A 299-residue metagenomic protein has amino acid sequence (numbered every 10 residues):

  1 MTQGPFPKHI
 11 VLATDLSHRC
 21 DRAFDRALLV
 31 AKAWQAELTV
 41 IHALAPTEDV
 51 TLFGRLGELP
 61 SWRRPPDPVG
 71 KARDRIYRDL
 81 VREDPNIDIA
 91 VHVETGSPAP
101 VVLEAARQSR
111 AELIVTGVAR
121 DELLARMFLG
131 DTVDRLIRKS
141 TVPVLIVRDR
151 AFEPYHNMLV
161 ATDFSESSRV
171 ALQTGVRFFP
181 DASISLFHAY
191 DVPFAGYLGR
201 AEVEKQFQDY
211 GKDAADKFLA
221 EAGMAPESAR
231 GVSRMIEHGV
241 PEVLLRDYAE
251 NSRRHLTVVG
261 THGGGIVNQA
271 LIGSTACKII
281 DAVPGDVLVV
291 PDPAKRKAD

Functional and structural regions predicted by a protein language model:
M1-F6, R19, R26, A45-E48 (+7 more regions): Structural beta-alpha unit
T2-P60, N157-K205, M224-E227, G231: Small/aliphatic-rich secondary-structure junction motif
T39-I41, A90-E94, L145, S185-F187 (+2 more regions): General small-molecule cofactor/ligand-binding pocket signal
V50-L52, M127-F128, A171, G196-R200 (+2 more regions): Short, well-ordered secondary-structure micro-motifs
L59-A72, V203-A214: A short acidic, glycine-rich active-site loop that binds or catalyzes chemistry on phosphate/adenosine moieties
L113-R135, P154-Y155, L256-A282, R296-K297: Glycine-rich, Arg-bearing micro-motifs that act as flexible, cationic patches
V115-V118, V144-D149, V287-P291: Short beta-strand elements of ligand-binding domains
D131-R150: Short, structured interface segments
